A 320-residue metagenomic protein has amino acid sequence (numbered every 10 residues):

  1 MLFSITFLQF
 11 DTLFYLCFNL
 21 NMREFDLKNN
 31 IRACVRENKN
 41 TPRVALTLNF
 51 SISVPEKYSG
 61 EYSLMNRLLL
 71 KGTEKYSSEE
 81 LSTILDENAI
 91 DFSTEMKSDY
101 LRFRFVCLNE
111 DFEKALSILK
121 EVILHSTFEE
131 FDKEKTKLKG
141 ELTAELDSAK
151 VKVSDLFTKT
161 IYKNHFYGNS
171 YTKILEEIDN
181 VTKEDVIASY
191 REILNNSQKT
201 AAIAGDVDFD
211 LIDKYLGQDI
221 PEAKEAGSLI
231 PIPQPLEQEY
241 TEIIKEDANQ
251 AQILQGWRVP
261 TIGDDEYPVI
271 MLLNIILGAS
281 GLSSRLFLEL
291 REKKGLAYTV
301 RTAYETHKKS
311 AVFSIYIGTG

Functional and structural regions predicted by a protein language model:
I5, S126, G140-D147, I174-D185 (+2 more regions): Short secondary-structure transition/capping segments
Y15-C17, D155: A ubiquitous, low-specificity "background" feature that marks scattered single residues across proteins without
F18-T83, S117, I187-E289: His/Glu-rich zincin catalytic helix
E80-G227, E292-G320: Charge-rich, well-structured scaffold segments of protease-associated domains
